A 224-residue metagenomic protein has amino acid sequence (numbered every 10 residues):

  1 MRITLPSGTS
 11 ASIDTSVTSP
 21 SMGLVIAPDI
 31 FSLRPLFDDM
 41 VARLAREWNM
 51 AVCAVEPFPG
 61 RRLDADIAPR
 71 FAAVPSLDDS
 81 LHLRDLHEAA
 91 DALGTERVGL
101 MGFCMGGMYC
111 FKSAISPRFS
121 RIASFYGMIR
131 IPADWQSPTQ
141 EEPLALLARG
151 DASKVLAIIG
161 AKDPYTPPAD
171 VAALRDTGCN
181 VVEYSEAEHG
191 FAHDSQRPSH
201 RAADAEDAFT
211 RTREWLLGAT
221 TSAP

Functional and structural regions predicted by a protein language model:
M1-T95, F191-H193: Serine-hydrolase catalytic machinery in alpha/beta-hydrolase-like enzymes
L100-G102, F125, I158: Short beta-strand immediately N-terminal to the catalytic nucleophile in serine-hydrolase-like folds
G102-G106, C110: Gly/Ala-rich beta-loop-alpha elbow adjacent to hydrolase catalytic centers
R118-A133: A conserved short beta-strand
Q136-S153, T210, E214-L216, T221-P224: Conserved serine/cysteine hydrolase catalytic core
G150-D151, A157-I159, D163, Y184: Short beta-strand/loop motif that positions the catalytic acidic residue of the alpha/beta-hydrolase fold
P164-A173: Conserved alpha/beta-hydrolase "acid-adjacent" motif
D176-P224: C-terminal catalytic histidine-bearing segment of alpha/beta-hydrolase fold enzymes
